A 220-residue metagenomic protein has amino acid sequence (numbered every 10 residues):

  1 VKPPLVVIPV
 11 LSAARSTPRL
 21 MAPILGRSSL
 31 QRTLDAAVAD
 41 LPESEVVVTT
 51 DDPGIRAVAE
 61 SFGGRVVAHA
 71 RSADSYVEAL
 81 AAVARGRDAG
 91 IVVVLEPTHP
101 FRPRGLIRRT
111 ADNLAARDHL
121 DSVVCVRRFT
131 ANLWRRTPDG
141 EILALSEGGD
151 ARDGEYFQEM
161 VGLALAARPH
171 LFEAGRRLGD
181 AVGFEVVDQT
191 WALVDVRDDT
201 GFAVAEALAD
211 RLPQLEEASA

Functional and structural regions predicted by a protein language model:
V1-T17: N-terminal nucleotide-binding beta1-loop-alpha1 segment
A22-D35: Short catalytic helix/loop segments, enriched in acidic residues and glycine and frequently bearing histidine
A36-E43: Short, acidic, metal-binding catalytic loop of nucleotide-sugar glycosyltransferases
E43, D88-A89, R117-D121: Short, high-confidence coil segments that cap the C-terminus of an alpha-helix and link into the following beta-strand
V46-D51, C125-V126: Short internal beta-strands
P53-V94, H99-R109: Short phosphate-binding loop-to-helix
Y76-A79, P100-A192: Conserved core of the sugar-phosphate nucleotidyltransferase
V186-V187, W191-A220: Hydrophobic helical membrane-anchoring modules
